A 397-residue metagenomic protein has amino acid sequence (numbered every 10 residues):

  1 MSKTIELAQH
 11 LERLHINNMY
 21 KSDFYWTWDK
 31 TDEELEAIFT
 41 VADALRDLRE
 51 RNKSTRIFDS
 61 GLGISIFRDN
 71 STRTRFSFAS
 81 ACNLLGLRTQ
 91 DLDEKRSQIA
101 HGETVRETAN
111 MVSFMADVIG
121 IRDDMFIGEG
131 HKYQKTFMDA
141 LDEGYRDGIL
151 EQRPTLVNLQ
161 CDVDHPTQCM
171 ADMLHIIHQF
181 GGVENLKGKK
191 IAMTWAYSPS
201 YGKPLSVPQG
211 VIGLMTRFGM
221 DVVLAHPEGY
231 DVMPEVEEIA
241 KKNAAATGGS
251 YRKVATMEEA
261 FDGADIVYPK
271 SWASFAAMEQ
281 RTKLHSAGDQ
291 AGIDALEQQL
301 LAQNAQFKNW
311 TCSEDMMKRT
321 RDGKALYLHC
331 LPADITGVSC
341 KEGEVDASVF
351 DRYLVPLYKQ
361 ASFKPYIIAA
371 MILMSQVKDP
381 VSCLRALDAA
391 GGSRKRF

Functional and structural regions predicted by a protein language model:
S2-F76, S80: Positively charged, low-complexity intrinsically disordered leader regions
R56-I177, I335: Phosphate/diphosphate ligand-binding glycine-rich loop within oxidoreductases
R68-S80, I177-A291: Glycine-rich phosphate/diphosphate-binding loop of Rossmann-like nucleotide-binding domains
D147-P154, M220, R319-L328: A short helix->loop->beta-strand "cap" motif at the edges of active sites that frequently abuts
N185-K187, T216, D315-K324, R352: Short, conserved loop/helix-junction motifs that constitute active-site signature segments in enzyme catalytic cores
K242-D346: Rossmann-like adenosine-cofactor binding region
T320-F397: Adenosine-phosphate binding glycine-rich loop
